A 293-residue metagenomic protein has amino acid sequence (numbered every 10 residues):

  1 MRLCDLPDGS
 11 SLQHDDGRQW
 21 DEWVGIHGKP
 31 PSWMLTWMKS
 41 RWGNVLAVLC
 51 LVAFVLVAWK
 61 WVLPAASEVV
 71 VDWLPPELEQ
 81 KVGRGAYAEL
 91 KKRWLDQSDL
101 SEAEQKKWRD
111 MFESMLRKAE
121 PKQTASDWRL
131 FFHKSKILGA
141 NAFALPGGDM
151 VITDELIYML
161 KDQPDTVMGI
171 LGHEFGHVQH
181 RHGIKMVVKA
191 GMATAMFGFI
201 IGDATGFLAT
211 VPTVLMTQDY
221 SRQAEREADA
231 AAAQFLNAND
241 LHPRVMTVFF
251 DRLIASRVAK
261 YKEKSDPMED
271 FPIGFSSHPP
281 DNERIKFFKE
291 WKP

Functional and structural regions predicted by a protein language model:
R2-S32: N-terminal intrinsically disordered, acidic low-complexity segments at the extreme N-terminus
I26-P293: A Zn2+-metalloprotease active-site environment signal
